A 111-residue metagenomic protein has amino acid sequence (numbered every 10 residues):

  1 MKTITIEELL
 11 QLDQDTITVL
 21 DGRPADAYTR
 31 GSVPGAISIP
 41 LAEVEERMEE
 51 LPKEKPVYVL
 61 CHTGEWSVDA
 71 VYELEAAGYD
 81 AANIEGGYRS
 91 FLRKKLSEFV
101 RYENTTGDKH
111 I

Functional and structural regions predicted by a protein language model:
M1-T18, A25-P56, E65-I111: Rhodanese-like catalytic fold shared by cysteine-dependent sulfurtransferases and DSP/PTP-type phosphatases
L60-C61: Short, surface-exposed ligand- or partner-binding patches at beta-edge/loop junctions that are enriched in aromatics
